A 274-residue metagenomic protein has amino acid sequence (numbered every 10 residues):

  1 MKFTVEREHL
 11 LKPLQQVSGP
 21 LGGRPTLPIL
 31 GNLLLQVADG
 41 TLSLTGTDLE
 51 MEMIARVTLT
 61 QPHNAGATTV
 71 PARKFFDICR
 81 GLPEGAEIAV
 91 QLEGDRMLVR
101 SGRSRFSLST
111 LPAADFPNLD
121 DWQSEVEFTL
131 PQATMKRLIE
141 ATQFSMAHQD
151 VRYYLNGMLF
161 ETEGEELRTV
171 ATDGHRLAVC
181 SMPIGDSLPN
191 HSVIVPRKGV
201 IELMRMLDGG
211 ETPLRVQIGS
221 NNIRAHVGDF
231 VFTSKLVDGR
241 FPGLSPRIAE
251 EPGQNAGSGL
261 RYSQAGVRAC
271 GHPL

Functional and structural regions predicted by a protein language model:
M1-L274: Structural preference for solvent-exposed beta-strand-turn elements and adjacent flexible terminal/loop segments within
